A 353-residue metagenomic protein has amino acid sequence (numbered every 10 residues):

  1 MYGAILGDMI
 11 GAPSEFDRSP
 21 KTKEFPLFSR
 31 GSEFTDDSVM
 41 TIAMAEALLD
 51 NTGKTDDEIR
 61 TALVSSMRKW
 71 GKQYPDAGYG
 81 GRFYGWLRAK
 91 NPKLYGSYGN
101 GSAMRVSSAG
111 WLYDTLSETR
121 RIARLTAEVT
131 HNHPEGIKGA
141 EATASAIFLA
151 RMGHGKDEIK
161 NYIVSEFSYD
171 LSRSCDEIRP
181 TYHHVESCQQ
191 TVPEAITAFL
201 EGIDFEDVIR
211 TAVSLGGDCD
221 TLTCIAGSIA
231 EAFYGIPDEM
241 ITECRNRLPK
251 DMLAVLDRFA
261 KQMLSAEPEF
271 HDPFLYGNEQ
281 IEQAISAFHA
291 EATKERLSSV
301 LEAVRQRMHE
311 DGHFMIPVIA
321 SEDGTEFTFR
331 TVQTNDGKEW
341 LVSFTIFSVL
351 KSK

Functional and structural regions predicted by a protein language model:
M1-H271: Structured, active/binding-site neighborhoods that engage oxygen-rich ligands
E269-K353: An interfacial alpha-helical scaffold signature
